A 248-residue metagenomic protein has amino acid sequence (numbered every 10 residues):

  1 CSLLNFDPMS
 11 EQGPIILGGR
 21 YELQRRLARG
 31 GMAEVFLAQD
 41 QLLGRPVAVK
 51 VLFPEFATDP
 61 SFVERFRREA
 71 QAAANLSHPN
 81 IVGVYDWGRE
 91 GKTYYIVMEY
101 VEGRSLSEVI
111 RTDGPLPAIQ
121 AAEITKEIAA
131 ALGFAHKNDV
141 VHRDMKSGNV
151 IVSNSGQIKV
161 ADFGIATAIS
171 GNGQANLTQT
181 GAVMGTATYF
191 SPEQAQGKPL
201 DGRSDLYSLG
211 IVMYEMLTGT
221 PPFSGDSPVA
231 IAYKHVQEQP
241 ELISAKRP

Functional and structural regions predicted by a protein language model:
E11-G13, A57-S61, S153-P199, D226: Activation segment of protein kinases
L23-G30, V35: Protein kinase glycine-rich loop
V51-N75: AlphaC helix of the eukaryotic protein kinase fold
W87: Activation-segment/catalytic-loop signature of the eukaryotic protein kinase fold
G91-S105, V109, D113: Conserved short submotifs of the Hanks-type protein kinase catalytic core that shape the nucleotide-binding pocket
I124-T125: Activation segment signature within eukaryotic-like protein kinase domains
I128-V140: Protein kinase catalytic-loop region centered on the HRD/HxD motif
